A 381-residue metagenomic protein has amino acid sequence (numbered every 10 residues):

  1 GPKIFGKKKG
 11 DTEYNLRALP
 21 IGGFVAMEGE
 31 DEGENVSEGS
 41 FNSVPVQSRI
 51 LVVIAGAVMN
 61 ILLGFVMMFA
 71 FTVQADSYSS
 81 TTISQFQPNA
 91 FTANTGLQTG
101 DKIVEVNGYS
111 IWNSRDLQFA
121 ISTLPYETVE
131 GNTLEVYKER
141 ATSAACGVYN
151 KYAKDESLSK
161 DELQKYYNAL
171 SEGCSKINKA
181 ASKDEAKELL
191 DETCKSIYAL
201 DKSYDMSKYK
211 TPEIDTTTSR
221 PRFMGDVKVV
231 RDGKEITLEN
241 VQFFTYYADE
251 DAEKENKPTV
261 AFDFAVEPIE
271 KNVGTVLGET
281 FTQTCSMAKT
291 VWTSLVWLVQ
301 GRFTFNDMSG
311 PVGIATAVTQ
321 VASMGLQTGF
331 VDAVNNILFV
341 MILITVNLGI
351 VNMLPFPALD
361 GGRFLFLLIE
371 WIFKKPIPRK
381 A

Functional and structural regions predicted by a protein language model:
G1-V36, V351-F373: Small-residue-rich helix-interface/hinge motifs
T12-N15, L19-P88: Internal alpha-helical transmembrane segments
L16, G56, T92, G100-I103 (+5 more regions): Terminal peptide-recognition signature
S40, V44, Y149-E156, K165-S171 (+5 more regions): Functional transmembrane alpha-helices
R49-L62, D332, F339-M353: Pore domain of cation channels
A93-R115, E127-K202, S207, T284: Conserved PDZ fold ligand-binding element
